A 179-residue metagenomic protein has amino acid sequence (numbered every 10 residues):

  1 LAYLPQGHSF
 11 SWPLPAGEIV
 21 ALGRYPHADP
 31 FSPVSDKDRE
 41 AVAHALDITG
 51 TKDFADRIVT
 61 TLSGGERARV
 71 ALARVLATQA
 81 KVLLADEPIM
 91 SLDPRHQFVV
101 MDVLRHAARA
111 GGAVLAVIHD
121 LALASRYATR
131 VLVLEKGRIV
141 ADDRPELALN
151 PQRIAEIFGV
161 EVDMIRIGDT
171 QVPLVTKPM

Functional and structural regions predicted by a protein language model:
A21, D36-F54, Q79: Conserved ABC ATPase "signature" region
P33, I58-L62, E66: Conserved ABC ATPase signature
L83-E87: Catalytic Walker B motif of ABC-type/P-loop ATPase nucleotide-binding domains
Q97-A110: Helical segment within the ABC ATPase nucleotide-binding domain
A124-R126: A short, surface-exposed alpha-helical micro-motif characterized by mixed small hydrophobic and charged/polar residues
A155-M179: ABC ATPase nucleotide-binding domains
